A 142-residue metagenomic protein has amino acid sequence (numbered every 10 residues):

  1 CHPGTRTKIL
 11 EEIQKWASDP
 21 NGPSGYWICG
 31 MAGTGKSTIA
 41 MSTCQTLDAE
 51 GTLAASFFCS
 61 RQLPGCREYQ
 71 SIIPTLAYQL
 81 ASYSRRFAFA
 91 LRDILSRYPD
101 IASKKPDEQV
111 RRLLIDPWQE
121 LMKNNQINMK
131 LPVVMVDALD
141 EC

Functional and structural regions predicted by a protein language model:
C1-C142: Conserved NB-ARC/NACHT P-loop NTPase core of NLR-like innate immune receptors
